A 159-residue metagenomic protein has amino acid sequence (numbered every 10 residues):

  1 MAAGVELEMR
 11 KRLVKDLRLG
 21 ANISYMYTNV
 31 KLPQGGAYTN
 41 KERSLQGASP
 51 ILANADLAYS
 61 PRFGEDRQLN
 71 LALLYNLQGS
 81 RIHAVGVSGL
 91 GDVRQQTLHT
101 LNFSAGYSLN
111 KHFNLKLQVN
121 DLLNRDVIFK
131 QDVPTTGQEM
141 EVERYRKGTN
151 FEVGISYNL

Functional and structural regions predicted by a protein language model:
M1-A3, S49-A53, T97-L101, K147-F151: Residues that define the transmembrane beta-barrel architecture of outer-membrane proteins
M1-V85: Gram-negative outer-membrane beta-barrel transporters
E6-M9, D56-A58, A72, S104-S108 (+2 more regions): Outer-membrane beta-barrel architecture
N22, N54, N102, D121-N124: Asparagine-centered polar/low-complexity signal
T28, D92, N124-D126: A short local loop/turn or secondary-structure capping micro-motif enriched for an aromatic residue
G35-R43, V87-V93, I128-M140: Flexible, surface-exposed loop regions and adjacent strand-edge segments of Gram-negative outer-membrane beta-barrel
Q46, R94, R144: Aromatic-acidic/polar surface patches that form glycan- and anion
N76-V85, G106-L159: C-terminal beta-signal and adjacent terminal beta-strands/loops of Gram-negative outer-membrane beta-barrel proteins
